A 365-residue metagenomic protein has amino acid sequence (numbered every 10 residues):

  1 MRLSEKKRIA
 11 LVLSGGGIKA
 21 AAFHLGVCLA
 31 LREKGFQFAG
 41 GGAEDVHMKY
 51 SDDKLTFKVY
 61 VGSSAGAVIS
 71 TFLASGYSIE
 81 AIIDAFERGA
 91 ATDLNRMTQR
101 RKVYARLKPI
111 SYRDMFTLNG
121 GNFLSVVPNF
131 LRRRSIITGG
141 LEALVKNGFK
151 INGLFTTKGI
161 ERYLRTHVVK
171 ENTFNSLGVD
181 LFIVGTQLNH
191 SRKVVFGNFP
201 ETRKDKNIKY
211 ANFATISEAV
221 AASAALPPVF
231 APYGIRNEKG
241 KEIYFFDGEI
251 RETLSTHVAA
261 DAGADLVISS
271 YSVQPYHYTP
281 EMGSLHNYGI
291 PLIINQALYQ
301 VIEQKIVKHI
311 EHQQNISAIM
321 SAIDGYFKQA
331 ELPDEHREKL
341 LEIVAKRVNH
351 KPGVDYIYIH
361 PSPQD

Functional and structural regions predicted by a protein language model:
K6-A10, K19-L154, K158-I160, L164 (+4 more regions): Patatin-like phospholipase
G17-I18, I250: Residue-level detector of alpha-helix initiation sites
H24, L141-I151, E161-Y163, F174-A262 (+2 more regions): Active-site gating loop/helix substructures
A39, D93-M97, V169-F182: A short alpha-helix-loop-beta-strand transition element characteristic of N-terminal alpha/beta dinucleotide-binding
V61, V184, V194, L266-S270 (+1 more regions): Hydrophobic/aromatic beta-strand patches that form the interior of the parallel beta-sheet core in alpha/beta enzyme
F72-G76, V258-G263: Alpha-helix C-terminal capping segments
G159, I323-D365: C-terminal helical/tail subdomains of lipid-metabolizing enzymes
E281-L332: Acidic, Ser/Thr-rich peripheral helices and adjacent loops at domain boundaries
